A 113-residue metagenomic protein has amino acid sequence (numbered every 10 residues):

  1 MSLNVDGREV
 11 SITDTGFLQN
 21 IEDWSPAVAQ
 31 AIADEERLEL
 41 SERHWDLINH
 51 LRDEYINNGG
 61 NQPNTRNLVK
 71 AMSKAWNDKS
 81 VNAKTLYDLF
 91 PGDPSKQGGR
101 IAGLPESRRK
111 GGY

Functional and structural regions predicted by a protein language model:
N4-D34: N-terminal first-folded block
I12, T65, V69, S73-Y113: Helix-rich interaction surfaces within compact, conserved domain-sized segments that mediate assembly or partner
F17, E54-Y55, F90: Aromatic side chains
F17-D23, N58-N61, M72-S73, K84-T85: A short, ordered amphipathic alpha-helix with a cationic face
A29, A33-K74: Metallocofactor- and cofactor-centric catalytic cores in central/energy metabolism, strongly enriched
